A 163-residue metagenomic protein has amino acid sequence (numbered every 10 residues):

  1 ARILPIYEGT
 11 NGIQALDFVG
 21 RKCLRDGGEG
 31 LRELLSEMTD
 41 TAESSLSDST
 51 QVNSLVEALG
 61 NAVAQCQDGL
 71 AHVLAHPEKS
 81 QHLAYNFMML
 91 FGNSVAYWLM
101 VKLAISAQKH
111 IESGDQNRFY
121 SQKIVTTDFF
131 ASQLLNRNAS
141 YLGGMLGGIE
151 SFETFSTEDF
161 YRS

Functional and structural regions predicted by a protein language model:
A1-A15, V19-L31: Catalytic phosphate/nucleotide-handling subdomain of diverse soluble enzymes
K22-R25, E37-S163: C-terminal amphipathic alpha-helical interaction region
